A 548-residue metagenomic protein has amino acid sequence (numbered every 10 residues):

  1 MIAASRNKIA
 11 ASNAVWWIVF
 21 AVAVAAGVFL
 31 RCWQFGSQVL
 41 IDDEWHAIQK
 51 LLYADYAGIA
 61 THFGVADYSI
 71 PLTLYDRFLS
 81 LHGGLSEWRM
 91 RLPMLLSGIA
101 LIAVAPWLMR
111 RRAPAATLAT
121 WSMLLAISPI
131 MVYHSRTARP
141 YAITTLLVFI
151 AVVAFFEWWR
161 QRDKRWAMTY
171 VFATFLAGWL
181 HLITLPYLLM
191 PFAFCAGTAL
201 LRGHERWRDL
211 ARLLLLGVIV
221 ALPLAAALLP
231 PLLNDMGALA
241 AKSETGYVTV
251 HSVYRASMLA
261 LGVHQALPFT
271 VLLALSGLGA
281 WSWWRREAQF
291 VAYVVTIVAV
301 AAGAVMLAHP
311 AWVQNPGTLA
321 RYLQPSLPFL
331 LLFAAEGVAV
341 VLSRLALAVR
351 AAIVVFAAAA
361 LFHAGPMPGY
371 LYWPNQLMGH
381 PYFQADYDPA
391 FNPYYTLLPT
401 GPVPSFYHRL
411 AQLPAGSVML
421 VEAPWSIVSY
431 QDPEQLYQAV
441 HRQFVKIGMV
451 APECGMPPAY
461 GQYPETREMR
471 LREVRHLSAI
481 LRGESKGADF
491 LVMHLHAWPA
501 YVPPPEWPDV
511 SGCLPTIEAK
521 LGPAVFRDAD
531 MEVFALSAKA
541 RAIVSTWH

Functional and structural regions predicted by a protein language model:
A3, A100-P106, C195-R202, L267-F290 (+1 more regions): Hydrophobic, aromatic-rich transmembrane alpha-helices and their immediate juxtamembrane boundary segments
A10, R111-A113, A151-T169, A177 (+2 more regions): Membrane-interface transmembrane helices that cradle and orient dolichyl/undecaprenyl
F20-A21, F172, V218-V220, W284-E287 (+2 more regions): Signature aromatic-anchored transmembrane alpha helix within multi-pass, membrane-resident enzymes that catalyze glycan
A21-A26, T169, T174, R212-L222 (+4 more regions): Transmembrane alpha-helix segments characteristic of polytopic inner-membrane glycan-assembly/cell-envelope
A25, L92-R112, I150: Transmembrane-helix motifs of polytopic, lipid-linked glycan transferases
G27-F29, W121-S122, H134, W166-L182: Membrane-interface alpha helices of multi-pass inner-membrane proteins
H134-S135, A142-T144, P186, T270-L273 (+3 more regions): Hydrophobic/aromatic-rich transmembrane helices and adjacent perimembrane loops
P366-H548: Extracytoplasmic
